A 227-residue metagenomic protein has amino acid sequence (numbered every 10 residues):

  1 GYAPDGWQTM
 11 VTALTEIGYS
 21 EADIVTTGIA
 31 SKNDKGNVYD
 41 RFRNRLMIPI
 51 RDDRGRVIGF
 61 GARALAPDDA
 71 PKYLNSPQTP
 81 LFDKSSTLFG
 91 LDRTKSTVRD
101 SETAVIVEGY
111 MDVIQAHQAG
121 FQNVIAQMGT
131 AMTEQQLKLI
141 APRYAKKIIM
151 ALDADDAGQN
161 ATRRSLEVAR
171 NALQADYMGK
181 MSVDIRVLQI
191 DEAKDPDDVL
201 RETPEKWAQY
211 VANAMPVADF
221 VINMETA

Functional and structural regions predicted by a protein language model:
G1-D5, Q189: Conserved alpha/beta enzyme-core scaffolds, especially Rossmann-like or related mixed alpha/beta domains that build
G6-K147, N160-R164: Phosphate-handling DNA/RNA-contact segment within nucleic-acid enzymes
G109-Y110, G129, D153-D155, I190-E192: Short, ordered loop/turn segments at secondary-structure junctions
G120-V124, R164-R170, E202-K206: Short secondary-structure boundary/capping segments
L137-P142, E167, N171, V211-V217: Flexible glycine/proline-rich, aromatic-decorated loop/lid segments
A154-I185, Q189: Phosphate/diphosphate-binding loops
G179-A227: C-terminal or mid-to-C-terminal helical accessory/interaction module adjacent to the motor/catalytic core
